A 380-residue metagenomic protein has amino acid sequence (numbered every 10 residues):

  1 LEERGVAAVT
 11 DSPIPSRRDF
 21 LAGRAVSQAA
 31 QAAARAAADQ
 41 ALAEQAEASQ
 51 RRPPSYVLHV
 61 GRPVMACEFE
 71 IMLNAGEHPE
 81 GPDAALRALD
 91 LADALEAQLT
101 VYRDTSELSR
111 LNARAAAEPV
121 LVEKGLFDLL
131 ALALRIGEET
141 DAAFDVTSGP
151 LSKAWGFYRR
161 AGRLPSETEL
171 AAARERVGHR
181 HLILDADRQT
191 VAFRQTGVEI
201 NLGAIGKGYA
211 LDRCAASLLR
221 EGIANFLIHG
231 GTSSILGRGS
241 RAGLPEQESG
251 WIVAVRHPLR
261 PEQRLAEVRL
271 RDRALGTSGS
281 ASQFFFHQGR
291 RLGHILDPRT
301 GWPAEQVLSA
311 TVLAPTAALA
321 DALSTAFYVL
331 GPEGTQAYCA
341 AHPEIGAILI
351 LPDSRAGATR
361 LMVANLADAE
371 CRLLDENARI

Functional and structural regions predicted by a protein language model:
L1-I380: Mature catalytic core of soluble alpha/beta enzymes
